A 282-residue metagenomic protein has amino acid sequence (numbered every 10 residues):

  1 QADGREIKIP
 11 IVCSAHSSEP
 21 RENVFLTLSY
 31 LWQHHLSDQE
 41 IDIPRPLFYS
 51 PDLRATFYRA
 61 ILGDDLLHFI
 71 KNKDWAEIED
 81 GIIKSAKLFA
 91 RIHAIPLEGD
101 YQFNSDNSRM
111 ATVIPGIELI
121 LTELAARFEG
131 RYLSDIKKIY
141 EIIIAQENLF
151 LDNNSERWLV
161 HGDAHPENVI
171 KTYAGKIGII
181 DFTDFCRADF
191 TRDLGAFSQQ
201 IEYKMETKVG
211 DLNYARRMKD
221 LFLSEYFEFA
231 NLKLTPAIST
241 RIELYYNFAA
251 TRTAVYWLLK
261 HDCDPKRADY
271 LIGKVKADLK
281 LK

Functional and structural regions predicted by a protein language model:
Q1-R5, R54, I92, A145-R192: Active-site acidic catalytic loop and adjacent metal/ATP-binding pocket of ATP-dependent phosphoryl transfer enzymes
A2-K8, Y256-K282: Regulatory N- and C-terminal appendages and interdomain linkers associated with kinase/kinase-like NTP transferase
A2-N104: ATP-binding pocket architecture of kinase catalytic cores
D52-A76, R91-E98, E118-R127, Y203 (+1 more regions): A glycine-centered beta->alpha junction motif in the catalytic cores of kinase/phosphotransferase enzymes
L97-H161: An alpha-helical support segment within catalytic cores of ATP-dependent transferases
S105, N231-Y246: All-alpha amphipathic helical-bundle segments outside canonical DNA-binding/catalytic cores that form hydrophobic
T191-N231, N247-C263: Active-site activation/catalytic loop segments of kinase-like enzymes and analogous catalytic loops in related
